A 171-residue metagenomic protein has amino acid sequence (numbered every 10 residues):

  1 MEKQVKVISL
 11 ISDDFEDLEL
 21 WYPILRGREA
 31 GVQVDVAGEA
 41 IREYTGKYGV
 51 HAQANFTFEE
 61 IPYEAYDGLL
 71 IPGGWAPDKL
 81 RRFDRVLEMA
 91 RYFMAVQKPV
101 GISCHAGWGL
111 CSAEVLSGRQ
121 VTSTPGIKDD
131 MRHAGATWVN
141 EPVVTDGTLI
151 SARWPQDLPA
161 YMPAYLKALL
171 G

Functional and structural regions predicted by a protein language model:
M1-V96, V100, W108-Q120, K128-G171: Extended, subdomain-level signal for the structured scaffold at the beginning of enzyme domains
C104: Catalytic nucleophile serine of serine hydrolases, specifically the conserved "nucleophile elbow" pentapeptide
